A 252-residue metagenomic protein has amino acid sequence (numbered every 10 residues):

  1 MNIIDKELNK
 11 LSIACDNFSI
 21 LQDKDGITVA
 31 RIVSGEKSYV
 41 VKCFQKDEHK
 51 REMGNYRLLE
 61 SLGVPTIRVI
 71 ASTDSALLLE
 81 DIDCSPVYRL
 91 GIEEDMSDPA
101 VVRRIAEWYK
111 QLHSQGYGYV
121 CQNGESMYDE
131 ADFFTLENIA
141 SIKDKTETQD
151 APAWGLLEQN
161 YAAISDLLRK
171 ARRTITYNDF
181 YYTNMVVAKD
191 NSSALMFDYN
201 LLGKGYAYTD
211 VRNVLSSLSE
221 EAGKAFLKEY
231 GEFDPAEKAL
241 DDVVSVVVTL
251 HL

Functional and structural regions predicted by a protein language model:
M1-I13: Regulatory N- and C-terminal appendages and interdomain linkers associated with kinase/kinase-like NTP transferase
K10-D16, R51, S141, Q159-K170: Short Pro/Gly-enriched beta-strand edge/turn motifs at strand-loop
L11-V33: ATP-binding glycine-rich phosphate-binding loop
I27, V33-Q122: ATP-binding pocket architecture of kinase catalytic cores
T28-V33, A162-T209: Active-site acidic catalytic loop and adjacent metal/ATP-binding pocket of ATP-dependent phosphoryl transfer enzymes
D95-P152, R172-R173, K204: A cross-family kinase active-site recognition segment
A188-E237: Active-site Asp-x-Gly
D234-V247: All-alpha amphipathic helical-bundle segments outside canonical DNA-binding/catalytic cores that form hydrophobic
